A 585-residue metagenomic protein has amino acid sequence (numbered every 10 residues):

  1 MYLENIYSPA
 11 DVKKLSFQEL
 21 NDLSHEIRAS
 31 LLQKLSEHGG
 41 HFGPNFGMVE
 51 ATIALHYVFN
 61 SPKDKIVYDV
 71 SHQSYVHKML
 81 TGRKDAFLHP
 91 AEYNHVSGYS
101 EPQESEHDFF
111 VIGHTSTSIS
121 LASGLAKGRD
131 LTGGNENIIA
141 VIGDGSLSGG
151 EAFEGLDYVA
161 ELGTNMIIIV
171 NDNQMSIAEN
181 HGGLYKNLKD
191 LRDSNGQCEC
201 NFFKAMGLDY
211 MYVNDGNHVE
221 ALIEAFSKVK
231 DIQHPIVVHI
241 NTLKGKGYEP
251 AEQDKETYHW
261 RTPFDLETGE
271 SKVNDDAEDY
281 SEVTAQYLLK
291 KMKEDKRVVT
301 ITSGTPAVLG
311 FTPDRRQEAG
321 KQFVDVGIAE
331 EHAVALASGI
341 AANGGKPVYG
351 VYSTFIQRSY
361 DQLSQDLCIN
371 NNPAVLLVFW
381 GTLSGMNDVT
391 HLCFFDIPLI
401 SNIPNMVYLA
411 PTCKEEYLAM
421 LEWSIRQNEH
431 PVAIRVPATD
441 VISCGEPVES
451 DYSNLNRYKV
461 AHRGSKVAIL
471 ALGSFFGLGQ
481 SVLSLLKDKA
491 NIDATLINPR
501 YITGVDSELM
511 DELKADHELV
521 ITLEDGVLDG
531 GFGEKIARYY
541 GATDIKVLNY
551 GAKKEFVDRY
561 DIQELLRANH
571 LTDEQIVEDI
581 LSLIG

Functional and structural regions predicted by a protein language model:
M1-M79, D215-N217: N-terminal amphipathic, basic-rich helices that act as targeting or association modules
A29-S36, S97-V111, G133-I139, T312-G327 (+3 more regions): Glycine/charged-rich beta-loop-alpha catalytic/anionic-binding loops adjacent to active sites
G40-M48, Y68-H72, E101-S120, I142-S146 (+7 more regions): Active-site nucleophile and cofactor-binding loops and adjacent substrate-binding regions of central metabolic enzymes
H41-L162, V298, S303, T312-P313: Cofactor-binding active-site loop characterized by glycine-rich and histidine/acidic residues
Q73, D108-D265, E270-A277, E282-Q286 (+1 more regions): Glycine-rich ThDP/TPP pyrophosphate-binding loop and its adjacent helix/strand module within ThDP-dependent enzymes
A86-V96, E161-M175, C368-W380: A glycine-rich helix N-cap at a beta->alpha junction
Y248-Q357, Q362-N372, A471-G473: Non-catalytic terminal/interface segments that mediate subunit docking, oligomerization, and allosteric communication
S271-N274, G385-N387, V407, V527 (+1 more regions): Peripheral docking tails and interdomain loops at the edges of cofactor- or intermediate-handling domains
